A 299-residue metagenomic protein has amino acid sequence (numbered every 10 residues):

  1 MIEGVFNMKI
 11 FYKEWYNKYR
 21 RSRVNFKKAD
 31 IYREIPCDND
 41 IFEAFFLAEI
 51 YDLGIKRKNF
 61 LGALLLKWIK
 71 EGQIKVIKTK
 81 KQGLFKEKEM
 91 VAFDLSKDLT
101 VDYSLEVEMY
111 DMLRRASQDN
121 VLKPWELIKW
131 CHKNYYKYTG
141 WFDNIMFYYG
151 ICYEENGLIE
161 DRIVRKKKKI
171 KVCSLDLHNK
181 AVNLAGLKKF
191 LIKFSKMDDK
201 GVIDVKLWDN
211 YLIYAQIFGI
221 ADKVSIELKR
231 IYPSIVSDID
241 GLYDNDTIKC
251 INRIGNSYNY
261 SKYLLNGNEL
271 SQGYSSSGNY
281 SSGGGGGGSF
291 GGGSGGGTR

Functional and structural regions predicted by a protein language model:
M1-R299: Acidic, Ser/Thr/Pro-rich intrinsically disordered cytosolic tails and loops of eukaryotic transmembrane proteins
